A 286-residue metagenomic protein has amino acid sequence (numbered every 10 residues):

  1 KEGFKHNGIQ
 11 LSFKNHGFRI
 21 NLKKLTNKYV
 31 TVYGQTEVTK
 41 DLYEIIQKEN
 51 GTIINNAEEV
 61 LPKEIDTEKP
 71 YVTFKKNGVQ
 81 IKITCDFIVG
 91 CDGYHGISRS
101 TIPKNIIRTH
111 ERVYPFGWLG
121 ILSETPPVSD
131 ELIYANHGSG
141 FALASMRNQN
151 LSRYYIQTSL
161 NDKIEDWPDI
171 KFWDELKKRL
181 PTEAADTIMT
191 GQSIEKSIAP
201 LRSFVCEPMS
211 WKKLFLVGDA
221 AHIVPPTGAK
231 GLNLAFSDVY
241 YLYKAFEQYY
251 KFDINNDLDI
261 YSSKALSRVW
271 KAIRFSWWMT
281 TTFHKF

Functional and structural regions predicted by a protein language model:
K1-E49, K63-D66, I273-S276: Active-site-adjacent segment of FAD-dependent monooxygenases/related oxidoreductases
K1-K5, N56, L180-E195, D253-I260 (+1 more regions): Acidic/histidine metal-binding catalytic segments
H6, N50, C85-D86, K212: Short, well-ordered alpha-helix to beta-strand connector turns
E44, G51, A57-L61, I65-L201: Conserved FAD-binding catalytic core of PHBH/FMO-like flavoproteins
C91, G218-D219, S237: Active-site flanking residues adjacent to catalytic metal/cofactor-binding acidic residues
P208-P226: Short FAD-binding loop at a beta-strand-to-alpha-helix junction that anchors the flavin cofactor in diverse
P226-F236: A conserved FAD-binding loop/helix module that cradles the flavin
A229, K244-F286: C-terminal helical "tail/cap" subdomain of flavin- and related membrane-associated enzymes
